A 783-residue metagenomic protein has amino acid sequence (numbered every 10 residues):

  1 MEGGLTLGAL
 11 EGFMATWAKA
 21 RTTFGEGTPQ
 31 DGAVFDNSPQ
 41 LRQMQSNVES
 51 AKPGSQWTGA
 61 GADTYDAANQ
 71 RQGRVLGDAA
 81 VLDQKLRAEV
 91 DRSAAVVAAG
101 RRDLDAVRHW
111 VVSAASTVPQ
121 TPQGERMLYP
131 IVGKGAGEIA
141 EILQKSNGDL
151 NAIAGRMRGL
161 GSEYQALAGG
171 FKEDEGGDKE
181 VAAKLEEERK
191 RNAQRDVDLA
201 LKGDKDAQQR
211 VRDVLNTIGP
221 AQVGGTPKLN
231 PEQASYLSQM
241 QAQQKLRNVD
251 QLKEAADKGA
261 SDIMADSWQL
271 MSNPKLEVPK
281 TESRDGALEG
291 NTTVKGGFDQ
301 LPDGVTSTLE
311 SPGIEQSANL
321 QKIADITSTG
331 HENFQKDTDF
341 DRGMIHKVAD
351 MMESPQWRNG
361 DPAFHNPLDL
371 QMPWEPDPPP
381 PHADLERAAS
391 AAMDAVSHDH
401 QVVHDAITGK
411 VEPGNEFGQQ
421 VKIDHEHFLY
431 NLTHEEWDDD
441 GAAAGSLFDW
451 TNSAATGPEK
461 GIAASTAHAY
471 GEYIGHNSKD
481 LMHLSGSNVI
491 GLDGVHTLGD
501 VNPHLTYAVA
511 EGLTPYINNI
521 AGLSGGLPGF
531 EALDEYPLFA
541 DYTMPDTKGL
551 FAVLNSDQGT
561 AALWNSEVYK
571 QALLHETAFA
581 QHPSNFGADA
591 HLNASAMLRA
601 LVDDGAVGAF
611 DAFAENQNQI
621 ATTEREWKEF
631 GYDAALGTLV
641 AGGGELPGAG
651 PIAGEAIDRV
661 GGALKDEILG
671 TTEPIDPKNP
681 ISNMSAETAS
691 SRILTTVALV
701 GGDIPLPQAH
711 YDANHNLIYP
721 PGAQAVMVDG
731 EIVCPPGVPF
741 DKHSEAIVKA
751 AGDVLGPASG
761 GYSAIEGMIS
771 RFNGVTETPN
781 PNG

Functional and structural regions predicted by a protein language model:
M1-Q123, M127-K134, E138-E141, K145-G148 (+3 more regions): N-terminal secretion-targeting helices of virulence/extracellular proteins, encompassing both classical Sec signal
G159-E180: Long amphipathic alpha-helical scaffold segments
D174-P779: Non-catalytic all-alpha helical scaffold/repeat segments
